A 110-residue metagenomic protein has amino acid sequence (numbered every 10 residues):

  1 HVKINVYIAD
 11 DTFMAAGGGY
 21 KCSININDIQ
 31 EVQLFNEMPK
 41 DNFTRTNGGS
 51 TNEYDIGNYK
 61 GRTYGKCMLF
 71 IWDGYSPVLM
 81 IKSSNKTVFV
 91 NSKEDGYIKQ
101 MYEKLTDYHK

Functional and structural regions predicted by a protein language model:
H1-I26: Conserved beta-hairpin
A16-N25, E31-S84: Non-transmembrane, membrane-adjacent beta-strand/coil modules in membrane-associated proteins and peripheral
S23-D28, F89-K93: Short amphipathic beta-strand/extended segments with alternating polar/hydrophobic composition
M38, D73-K110: Terminal and domain-flanking low-complexity segments
